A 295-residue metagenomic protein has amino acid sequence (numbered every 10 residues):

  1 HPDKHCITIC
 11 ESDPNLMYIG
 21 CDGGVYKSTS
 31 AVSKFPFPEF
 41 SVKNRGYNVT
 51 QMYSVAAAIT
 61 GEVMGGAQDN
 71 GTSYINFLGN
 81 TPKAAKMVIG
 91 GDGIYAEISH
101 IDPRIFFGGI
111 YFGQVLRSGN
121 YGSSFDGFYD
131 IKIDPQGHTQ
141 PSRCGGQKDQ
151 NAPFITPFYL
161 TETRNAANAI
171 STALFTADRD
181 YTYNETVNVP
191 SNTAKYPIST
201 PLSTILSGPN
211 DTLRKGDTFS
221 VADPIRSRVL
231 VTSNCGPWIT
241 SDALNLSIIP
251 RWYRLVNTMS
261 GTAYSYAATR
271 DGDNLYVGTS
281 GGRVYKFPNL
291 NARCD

Functional and structural regions predicted by a protein language model:
H1-D295: Beta-propeller blade termini and top-face loops
